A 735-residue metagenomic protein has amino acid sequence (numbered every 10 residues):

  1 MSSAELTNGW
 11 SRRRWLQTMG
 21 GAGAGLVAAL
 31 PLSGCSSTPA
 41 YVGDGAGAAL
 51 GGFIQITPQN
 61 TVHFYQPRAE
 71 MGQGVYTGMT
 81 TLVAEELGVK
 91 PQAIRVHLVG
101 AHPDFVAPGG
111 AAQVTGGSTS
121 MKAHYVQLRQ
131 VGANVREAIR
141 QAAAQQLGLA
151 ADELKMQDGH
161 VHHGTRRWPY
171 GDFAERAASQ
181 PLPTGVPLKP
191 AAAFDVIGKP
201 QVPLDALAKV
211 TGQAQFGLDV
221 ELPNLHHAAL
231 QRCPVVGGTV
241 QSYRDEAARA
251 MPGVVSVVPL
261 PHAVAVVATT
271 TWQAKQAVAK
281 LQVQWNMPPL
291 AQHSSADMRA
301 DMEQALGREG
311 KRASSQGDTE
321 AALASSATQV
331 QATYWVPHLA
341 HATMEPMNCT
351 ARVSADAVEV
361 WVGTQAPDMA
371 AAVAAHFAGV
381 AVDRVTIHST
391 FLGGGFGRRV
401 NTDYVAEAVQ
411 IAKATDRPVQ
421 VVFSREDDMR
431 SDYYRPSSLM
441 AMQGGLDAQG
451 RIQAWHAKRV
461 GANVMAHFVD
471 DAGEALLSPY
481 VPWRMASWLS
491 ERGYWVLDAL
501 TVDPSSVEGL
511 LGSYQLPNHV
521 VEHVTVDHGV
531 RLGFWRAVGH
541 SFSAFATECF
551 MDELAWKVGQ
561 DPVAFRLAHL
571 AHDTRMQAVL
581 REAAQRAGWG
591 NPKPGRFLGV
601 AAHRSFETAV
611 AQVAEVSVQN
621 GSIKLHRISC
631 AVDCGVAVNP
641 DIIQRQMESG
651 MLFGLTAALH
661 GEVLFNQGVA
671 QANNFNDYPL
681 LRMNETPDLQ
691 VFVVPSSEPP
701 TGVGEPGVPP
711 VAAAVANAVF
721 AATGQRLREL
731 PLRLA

Functional and structural regions predicted by a protein language model:
S2-A28, S36-A735: Cofactor-binding beta-sheet edge motifs in enzyme active sites
